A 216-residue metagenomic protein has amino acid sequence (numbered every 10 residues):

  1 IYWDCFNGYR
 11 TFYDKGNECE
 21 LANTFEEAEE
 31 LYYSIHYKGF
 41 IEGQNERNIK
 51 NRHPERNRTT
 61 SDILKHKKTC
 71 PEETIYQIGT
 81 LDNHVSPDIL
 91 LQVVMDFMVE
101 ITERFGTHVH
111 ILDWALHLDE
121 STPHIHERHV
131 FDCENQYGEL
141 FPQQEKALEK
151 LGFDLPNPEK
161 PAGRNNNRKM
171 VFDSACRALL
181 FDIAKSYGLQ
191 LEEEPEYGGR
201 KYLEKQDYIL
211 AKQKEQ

Functional and structural regions predicted by a protein language model:
I1-Q216: N-terminal nicking endonuclease/strand-transfer module with a His-rich metal-binding environment and a catalytic Tyr
